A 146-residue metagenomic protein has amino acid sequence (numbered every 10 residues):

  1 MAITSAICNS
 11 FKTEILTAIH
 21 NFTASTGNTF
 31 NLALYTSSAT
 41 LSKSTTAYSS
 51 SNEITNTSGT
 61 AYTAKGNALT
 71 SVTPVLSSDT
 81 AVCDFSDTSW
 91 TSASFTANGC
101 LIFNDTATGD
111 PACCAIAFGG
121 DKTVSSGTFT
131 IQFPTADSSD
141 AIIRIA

Functional and structural regions predicted by a protein language model:
M1-N98, D105-A146: Small cysteine-rich, disulfide-bonded extracellular modules of the LU/uPAR three-finger superfamily and closely related
